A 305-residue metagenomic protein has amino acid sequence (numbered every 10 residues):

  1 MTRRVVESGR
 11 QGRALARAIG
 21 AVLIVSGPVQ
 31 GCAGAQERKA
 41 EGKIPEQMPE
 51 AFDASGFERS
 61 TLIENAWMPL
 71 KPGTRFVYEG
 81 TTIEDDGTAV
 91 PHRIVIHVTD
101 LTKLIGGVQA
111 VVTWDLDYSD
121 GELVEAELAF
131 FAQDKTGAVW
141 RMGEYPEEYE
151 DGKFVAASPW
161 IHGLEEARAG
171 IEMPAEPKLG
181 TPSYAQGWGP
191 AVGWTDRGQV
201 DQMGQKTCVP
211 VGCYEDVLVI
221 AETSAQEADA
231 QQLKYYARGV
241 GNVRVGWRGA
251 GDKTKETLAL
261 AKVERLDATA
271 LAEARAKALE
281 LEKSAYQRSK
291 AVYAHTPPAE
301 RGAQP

Functional and structural regions predicted by a protein language model:
M1-G12: N-terminal secretory signal peptides that target proteins for export/translocation
V6, A18-A21, E58-R59, E227: Residues at structural and domain junctions
G12-A16, L271-A274: Short amphipathic alpha-helical segments that mediate assembly, nucleic-acid/protein binding, or membrane association
R17-Q30: Bacterial N-terminal signal peptides
A33-G34: Bacterial signal peptide processing site
E37-P305: Conserved functional acidic sites
